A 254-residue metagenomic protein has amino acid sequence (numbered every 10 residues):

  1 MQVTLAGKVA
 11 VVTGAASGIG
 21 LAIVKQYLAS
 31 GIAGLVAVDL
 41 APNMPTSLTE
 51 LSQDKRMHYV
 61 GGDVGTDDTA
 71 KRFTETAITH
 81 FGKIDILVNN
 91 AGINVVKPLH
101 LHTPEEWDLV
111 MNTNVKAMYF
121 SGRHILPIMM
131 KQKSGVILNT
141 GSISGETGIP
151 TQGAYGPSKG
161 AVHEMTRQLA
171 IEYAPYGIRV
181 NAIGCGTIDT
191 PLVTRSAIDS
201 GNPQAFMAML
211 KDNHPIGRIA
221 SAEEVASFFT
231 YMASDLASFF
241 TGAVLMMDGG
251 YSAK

Functional and structural regions predicted by a protein language model:
L28, I32-T46: Conserved glycine-rich Rossmann-like NAD(P)H-binding loop of the short-chain dehydrogenase/reductase
K97-H100, T147-G153, P175-Y176, G217 (+1 more regions): Active-site loop immediately N-terminal to the catalytic Tyr-X3-Lys motif of short-chain dehydrogenase/reductase
P98-L99, T103-D108, L210: Substrate-binding pocket helix/loop in short-chain dehydrogenase/reductase
Y119, R218-M247, S252: C-terminal substrate-recognition "lid" of short-chain dehydrogenase/reductases
G122, S158, T166: Active-site helix of classical SDR
P127, I171-P175, S238: Alpha-helical segment proximal to the catalytic Tyr-Lys
S142: Residue(s) in the substrate-gating loop at a strand-loop-helix junction that position the organic substrate next
